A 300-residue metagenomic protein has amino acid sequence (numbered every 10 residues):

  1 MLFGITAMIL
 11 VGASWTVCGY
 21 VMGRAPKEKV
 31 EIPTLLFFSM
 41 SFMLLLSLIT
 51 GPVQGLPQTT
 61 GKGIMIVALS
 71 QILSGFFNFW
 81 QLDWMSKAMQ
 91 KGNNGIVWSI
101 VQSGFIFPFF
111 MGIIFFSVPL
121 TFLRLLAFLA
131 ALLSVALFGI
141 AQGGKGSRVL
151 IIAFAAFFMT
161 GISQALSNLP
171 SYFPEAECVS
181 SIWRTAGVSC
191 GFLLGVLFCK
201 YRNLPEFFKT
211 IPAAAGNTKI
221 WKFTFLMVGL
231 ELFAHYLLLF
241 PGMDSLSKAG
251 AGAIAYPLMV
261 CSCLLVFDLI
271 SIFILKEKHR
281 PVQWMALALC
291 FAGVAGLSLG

Functional and structural regions predicted by a protein language model:
M1-P33, A136, K145-V179, C190-L194: Glycine-/small-residue-enriched transmembrane alpha-helix faces in small-molecule transporters and effluxers
M1-S14, G61-F77, F116-L132, A153-F154 (+2 more regions): Structural signature of hydrophobic alpha-helical transmembrane segments
F3-L10, G51, P57-W84, V101 (+2 more regions): Loop-to-transmembrane-helix transition segments
G12, T16, G75-W80, F105-F110 (+10 more regions): Hydrophobic/small/kink-forming positions within alpha-helical transmembrane segments of polytopic membrane proteins
A25, L35, A88, I114-S117 (+3 more regions): Hydrophobic/aromatic residues within transmembrane alpha-helices of multi-pass small-molecule transporters
E28-E31, W84-I100, Y172-V179, L237-V260 (+1 more regions): Structural motif at transmembrane-helix junctions in multi-pass transporters
S47, M111-I113, F122-Q142, V282-L299: Hydrophobic transmembrane alpha-helices of multi-pass small-molecule transport proteins
I106-L126, C263-W284: C-terminal transmembrane-helix exit sites in multi-pass transporters
